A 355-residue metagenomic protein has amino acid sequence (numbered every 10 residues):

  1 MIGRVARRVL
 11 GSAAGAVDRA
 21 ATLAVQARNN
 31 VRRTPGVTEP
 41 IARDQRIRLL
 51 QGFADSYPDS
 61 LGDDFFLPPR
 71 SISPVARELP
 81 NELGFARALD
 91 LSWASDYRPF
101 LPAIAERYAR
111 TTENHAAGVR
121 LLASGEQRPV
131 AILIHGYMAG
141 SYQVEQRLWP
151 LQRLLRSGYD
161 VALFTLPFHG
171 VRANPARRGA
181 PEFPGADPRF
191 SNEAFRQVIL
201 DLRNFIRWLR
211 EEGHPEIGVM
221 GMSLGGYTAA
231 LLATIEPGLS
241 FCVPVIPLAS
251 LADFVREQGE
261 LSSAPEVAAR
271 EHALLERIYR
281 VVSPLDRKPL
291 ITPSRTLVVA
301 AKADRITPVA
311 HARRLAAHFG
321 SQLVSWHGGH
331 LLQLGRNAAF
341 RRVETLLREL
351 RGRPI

Functional and structural regions predicted by a protein language model:
M1-I104, S157: N-terminal targeting or regulatory segments adjacent to alpha/beta-hydrolase or S9 domains
L133-R196: Cap/lid segment of the alpha/beta-hydrolase catalytic domain
M220-A229: Gly/Ala-rich beta-loop-alpha elbow adjacent to hydrolase catalytic centers
A230-L275, S325: Hydrolase active-site cap/lid region
H272-K288: Active-site nucleophile elbow and catalytic-triad environment of alpha/beta-hydrolase enzymes
I291-T292, L297-A300, D304: Short beta-strand/loop motif that positions the catalytic acidic residue of the alpha/beta-hydrolase fold
R305-H311: Conserved alpha/beta-hydrolase "acid-adjacent" motif
G328-R341: Catalytic histidine-centered segment of alpha/beta-hydrolase-like enzymes
